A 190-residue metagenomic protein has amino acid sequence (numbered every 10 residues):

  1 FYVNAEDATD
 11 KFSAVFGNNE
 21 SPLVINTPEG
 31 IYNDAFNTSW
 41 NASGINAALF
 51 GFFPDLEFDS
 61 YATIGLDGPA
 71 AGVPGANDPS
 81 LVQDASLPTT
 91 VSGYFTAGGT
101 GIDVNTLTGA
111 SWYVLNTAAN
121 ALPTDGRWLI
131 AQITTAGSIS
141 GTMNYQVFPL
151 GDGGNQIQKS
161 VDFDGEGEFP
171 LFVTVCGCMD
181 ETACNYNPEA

Functional and structural regions predicted by a protein language model:
Y2-V175: Non-catalytic macromolecular-recognition regions in eukaryotic signaling proteins
F172-A190: Extracellular calcium-associated, cysteine-rich motifs in secreted modular proteins
